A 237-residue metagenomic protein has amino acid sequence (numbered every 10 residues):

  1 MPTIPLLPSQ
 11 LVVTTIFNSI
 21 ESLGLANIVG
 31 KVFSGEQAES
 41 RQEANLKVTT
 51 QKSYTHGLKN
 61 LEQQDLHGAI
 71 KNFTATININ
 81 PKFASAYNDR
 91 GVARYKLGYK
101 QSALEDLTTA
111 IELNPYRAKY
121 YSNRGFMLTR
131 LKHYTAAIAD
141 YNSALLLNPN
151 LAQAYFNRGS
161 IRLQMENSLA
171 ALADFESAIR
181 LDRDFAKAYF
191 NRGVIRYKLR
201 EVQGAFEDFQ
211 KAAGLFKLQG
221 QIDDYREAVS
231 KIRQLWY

Functional and structural regions predicted by a protein language model:
M1-Y237: Alpha-helical tetratricopeptide repeat
